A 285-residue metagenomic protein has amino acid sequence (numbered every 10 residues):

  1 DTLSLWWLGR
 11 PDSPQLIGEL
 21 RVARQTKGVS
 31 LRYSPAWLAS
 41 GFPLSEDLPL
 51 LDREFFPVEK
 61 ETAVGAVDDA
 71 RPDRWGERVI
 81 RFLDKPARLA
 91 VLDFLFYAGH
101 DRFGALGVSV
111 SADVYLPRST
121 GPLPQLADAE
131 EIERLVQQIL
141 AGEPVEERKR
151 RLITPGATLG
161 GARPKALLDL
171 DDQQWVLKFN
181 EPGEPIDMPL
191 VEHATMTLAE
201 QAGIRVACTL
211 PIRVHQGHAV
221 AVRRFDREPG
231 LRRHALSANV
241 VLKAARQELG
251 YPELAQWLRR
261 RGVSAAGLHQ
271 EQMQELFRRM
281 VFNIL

Functional and structural regions predicted by a protein language model:
D1-L285: Phosphate/dinucleotide-binding and metal-coordinating scaffold of catalytic cores in nucleotide-dependent enzymes
